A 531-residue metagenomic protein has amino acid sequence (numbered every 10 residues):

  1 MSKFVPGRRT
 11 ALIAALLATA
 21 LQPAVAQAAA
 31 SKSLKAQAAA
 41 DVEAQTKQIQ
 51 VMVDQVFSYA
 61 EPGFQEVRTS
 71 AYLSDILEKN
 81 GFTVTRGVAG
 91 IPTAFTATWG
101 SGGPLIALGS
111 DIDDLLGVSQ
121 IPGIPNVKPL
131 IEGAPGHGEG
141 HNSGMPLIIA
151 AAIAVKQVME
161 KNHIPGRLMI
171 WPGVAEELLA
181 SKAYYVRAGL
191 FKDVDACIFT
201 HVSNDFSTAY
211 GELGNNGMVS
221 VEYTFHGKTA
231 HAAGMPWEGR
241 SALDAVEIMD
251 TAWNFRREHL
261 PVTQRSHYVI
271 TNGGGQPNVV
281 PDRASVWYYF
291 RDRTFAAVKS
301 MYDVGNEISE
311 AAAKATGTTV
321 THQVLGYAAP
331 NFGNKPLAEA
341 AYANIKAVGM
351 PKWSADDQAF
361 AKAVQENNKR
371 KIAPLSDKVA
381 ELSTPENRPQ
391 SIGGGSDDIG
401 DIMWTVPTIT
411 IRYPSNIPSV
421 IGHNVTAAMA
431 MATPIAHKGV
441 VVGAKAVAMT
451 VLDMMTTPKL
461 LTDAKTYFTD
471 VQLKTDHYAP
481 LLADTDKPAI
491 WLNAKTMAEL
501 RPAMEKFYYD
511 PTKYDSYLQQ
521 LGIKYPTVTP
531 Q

Functional and structural regions predicted by a protein language model:
M1-I13: Bacterial N-terminal signal peptides that target proteins for export
A11-P23: Bacterial N-terminal signal peptides
A29, E247-Q531: Metal-dependent amide/peptide-bond hydrolase catalytic core, centered on the "pita-bread" metallohydrolase fold
A29-H137, N142, P146-R167: Acidic/His- and Gly-rich active-site-bordering loop/insert found across diverse amide/peptide-bond hydrolases
V42-I49, V53, F57-A60, F64 (+8 more regions): Sec/Tat-exported extracytoplasmic proteins
V56, L77, A97, L108 (+10 more regions): Divalent metal-coordination and catalytic microenvironments
D113-V127, G214-T224, N416-N424: Acidic-glycine-rich active-site phosphate/pyrophosphate-binding loop
K128-G136, N142-S143, M159-P281, R291 (+1 more regions): Histidine/acidic-residue-rich, glycine-tolerant segments that coordinate divalent metal ions
